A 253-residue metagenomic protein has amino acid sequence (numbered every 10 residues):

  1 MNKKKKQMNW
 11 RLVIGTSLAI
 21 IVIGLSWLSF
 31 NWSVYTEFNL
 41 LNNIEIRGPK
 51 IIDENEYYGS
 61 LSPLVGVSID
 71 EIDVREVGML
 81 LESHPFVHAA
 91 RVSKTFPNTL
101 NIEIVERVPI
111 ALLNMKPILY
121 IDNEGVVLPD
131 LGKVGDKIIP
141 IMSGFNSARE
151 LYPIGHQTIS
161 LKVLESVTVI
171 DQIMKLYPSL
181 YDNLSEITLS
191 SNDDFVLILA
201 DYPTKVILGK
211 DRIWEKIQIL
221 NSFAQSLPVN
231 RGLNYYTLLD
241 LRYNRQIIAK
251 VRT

Functional and structural regions predicted by a protein language model:
M1-L40, P49, E56, L64 (+4 more regions): N-terminal positively charged amphipathic segments used for targeting/anchoring
K6-W10, V22-G24, L40-E45, R91-V92 (+2 more regions): Short acidic/polar alpha-helix capping motifs at helix-coil junctions
W32-V134: Terminal hydrophobic membrane-targeting helix
E45-P85, M142-E165, L208-D211, Q218 (+1 more regions): Periplasmic/extracytosolic POTRA-like scaffold domains at the N-termini of outer-membrane and outer-envelope
I72-V77, F96-P109, S143-L161, N234-T253: A broadly tuned preference for mixed-charge, low-complexity surface segments
E82-H88, K175-N183, N230-N234: Short secondary-structure junctions
N101-L184: Extracytoplasmic segments of membrane-associated envelope/inner-membrane machinery
